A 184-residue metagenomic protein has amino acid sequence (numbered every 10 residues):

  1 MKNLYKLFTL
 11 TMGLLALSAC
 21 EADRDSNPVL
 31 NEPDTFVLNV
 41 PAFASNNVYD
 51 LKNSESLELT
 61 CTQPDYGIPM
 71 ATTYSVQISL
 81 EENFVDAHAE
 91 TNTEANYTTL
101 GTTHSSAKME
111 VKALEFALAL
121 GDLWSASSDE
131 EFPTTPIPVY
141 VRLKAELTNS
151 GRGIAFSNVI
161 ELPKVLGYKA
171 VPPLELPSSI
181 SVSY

Functional and structural regions predicted by a protein language model:
K2-Y49, G153-E175: Bacterial Sec-dependent N-terminal signal peptides
C20-S26, L59-Q63, Q77-V85: Long, polar/Ser/Thr-enriched low-complexity segments that form simple helices or flexible linkers at protein ends
D50-P69: Conserved aromatic anchor
Y74-P138: Recognizes extended acidic, P/S/T-rich segments that occur within or adjacent to Ig-like beta-sandwich modules
Q77-N83, R142-E146, S183: Predominantly extracellular/luminal cell-surface or secreted proteins
D129-G153: Beta-strand-rich modules
P172-Y184: Boundary/junction segments of secreted and surface-exposed precursor proteins
